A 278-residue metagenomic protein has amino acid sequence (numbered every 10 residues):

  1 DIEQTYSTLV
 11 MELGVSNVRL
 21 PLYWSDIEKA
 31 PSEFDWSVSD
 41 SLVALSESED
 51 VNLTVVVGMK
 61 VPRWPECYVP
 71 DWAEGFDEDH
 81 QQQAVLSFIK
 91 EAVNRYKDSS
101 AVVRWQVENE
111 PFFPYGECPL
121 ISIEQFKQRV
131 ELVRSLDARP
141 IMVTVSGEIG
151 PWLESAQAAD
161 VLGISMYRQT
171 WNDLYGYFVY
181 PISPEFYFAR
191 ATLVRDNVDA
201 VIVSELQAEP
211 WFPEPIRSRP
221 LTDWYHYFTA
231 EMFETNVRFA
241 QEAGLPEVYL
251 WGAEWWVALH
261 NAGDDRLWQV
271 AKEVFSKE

Functional and structural regions predicted by a protein language model:
D1-E12, A84-V93, S146-S155, T229-F239: Short, acidic/polar
Q4-P70, E117-V143, Q157: Aromatic-lined substrate-binding rim segments of carbohydrate-active enzymes
V18-L20, L53-V57, V103-V107, I141-V143 (+3 more regions): Hydrophobic faces of well-ordered beta-strands that scaffold small-molecule active sites in alpha/beta enzyme cores
R19, Y23, M59-P65, V85-L120 (+1 more regions): Active-site groove signature of glycoside hydrolases
Y23-V38, V61-H80, P111-C118, F212-T222 (+1 more regions): Surface-exposed, active-site-proximal loop segments in enzymatic domains
E33-V38, A73-A84, C118-Q125, F178-F186 (+1 more regions): Alpha-helix N-cap and loop-to-helix initiation/capping positions
S135-I216, L267-A271: Glycoside hydrolase catalytic-domain groove-lining segments
A200-E278: Substrate-binding cleft of secreted/luminal carbohydrate-active enzymes
